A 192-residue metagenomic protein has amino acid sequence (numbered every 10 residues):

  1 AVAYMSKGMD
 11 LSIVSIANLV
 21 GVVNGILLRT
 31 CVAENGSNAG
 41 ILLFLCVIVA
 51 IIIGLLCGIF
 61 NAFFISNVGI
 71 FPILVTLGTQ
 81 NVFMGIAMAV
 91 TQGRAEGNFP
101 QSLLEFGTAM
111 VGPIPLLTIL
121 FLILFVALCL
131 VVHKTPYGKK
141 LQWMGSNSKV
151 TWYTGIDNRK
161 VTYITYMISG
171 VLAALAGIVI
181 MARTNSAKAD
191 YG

Functional and structural regions predicted by a protein language model:
A1-E34, F63-I70, V150: Single transmembrane alpha-helix segments in multi-pass membrane proteins
V2, I26, L55-V68, I86 (+4 more regions): Membrane-interface helix caps of multi-pass small-molecule transporters
S15-N18, V47, L77, Y166: Residue-level recognition of transmembrane alpha-helices in multi-pass small-molecule transporters/permeases
L19-G25, G78-A87, Y153-G155: Small-residue-rich segments of transmembrane alpha-helices in multi-pass membrane proteins, especially helix faces
V20-G21, I53, T79-F83, L124 (+1 more regions): Transmembrane alpha-helical core residues of multi-pass small-molecule transporters, especially secondary transporters
V32-Q80: Alpha-helical transmembrane segments within multi-pass membrane transporters and channels
L42-V47, L56-N61, P113-A187: Helix-loop-helix "hairpin" substructures at the membrane interface of multi-pass membrane proteins
V68, P72-T135, V161-I164, R183-G192: Transmembrane helix-bundle core of multi-pass membrane transporters and related energy-transducing complexes
